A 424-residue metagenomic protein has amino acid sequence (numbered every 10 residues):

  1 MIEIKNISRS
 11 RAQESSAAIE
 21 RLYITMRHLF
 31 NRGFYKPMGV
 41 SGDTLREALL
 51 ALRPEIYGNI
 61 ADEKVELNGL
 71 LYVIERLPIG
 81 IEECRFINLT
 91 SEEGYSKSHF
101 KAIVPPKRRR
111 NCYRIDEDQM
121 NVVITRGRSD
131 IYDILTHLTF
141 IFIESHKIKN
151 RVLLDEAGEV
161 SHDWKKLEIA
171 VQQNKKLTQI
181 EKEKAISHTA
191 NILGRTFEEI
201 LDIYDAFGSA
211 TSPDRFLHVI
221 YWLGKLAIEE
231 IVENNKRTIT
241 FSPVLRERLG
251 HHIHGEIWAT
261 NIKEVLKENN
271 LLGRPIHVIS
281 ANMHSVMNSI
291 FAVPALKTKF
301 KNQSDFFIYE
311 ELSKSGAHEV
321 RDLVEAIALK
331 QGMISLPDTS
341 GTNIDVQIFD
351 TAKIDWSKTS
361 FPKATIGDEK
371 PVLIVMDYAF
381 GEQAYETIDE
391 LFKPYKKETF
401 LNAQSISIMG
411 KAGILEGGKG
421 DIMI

Functional and structural regions predicted by a protein language model:
M1-I424: Accessory terminal and edge-of-domain segments that mediate assembly/interaction and cofactor placement around
